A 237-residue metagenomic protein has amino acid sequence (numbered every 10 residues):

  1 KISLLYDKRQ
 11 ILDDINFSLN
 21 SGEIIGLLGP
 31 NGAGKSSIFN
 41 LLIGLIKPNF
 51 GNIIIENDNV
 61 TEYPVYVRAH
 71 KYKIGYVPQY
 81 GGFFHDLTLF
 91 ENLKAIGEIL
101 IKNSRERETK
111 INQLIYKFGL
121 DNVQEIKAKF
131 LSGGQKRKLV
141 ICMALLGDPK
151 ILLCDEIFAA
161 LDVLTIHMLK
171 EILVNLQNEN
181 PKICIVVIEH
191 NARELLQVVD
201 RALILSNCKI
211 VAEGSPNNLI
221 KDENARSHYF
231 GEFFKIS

Functional and structural regions predicted by a protein language model:
L28-P30: The feature captures the beta-strand-to-loop junction immediately N-terminal to the Walker
I43: Helix-to-loop junction immediately C-terminal to a conserved catalytic motif
G51-V60, H70-K71: Conserved ABC transporter NBD signature motif
Y80, L87-E98: Q-loop/switch helix immediately C-terminal to the Walker
K94, R105-V123, V174: Conserved ABC ATPase "signature" region
K127-L131: Conserved ABC ATPase signature
L152-D155: Catalytic Walker B motif of ABC-type/P-loop ATPase nucleotide-binding domains
